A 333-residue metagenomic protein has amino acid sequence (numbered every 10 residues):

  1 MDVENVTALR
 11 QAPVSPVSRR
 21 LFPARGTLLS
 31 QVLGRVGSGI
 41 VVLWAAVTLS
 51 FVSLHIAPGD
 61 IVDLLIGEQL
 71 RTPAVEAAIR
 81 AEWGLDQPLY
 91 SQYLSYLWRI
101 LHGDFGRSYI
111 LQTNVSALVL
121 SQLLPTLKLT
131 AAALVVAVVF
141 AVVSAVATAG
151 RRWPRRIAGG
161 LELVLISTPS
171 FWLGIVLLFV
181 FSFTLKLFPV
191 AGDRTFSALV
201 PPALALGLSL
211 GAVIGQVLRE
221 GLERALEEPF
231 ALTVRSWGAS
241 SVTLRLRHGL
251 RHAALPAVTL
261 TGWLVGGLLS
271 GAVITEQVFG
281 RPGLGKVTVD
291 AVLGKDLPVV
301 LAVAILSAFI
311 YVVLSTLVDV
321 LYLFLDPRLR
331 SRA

Functional and structural regions predicted by a protein language model:
V3-L28, D86-V142: An internal, D/E-rich "acidic patch" concept
L9, V14-I56: Charged, compositionally biased N-terminal leader segments and the immediate start of the first structured element
G26-S30, V119-R155, D193-A333: Alpha-helical transmembrane segments of integral membrane proteins, especially multi-pass inner/plasma-membrane
L28, V36, V75, I79 (+10 more regions): Hydrophobic alpha-helical segments of integral membrane proteins, encompassing both true transmembrane helices
G39, Q122, T126, G160-L163 (+2 more regions): Residue-level signal for discrete positions within transmembrane alpha-helices of multi-pass small-molecule
L43, V47, F51-I56, V146 (+6 more regions): Membrane-embedded alpha-helical segments of multi-pass transporters/permeases
L43-S91, L185-P201: Hydrophobic alpha-helical transmembrane segments of membrane transport/permease proteins and related membrane-embedded
L49-I56, W98, G160-P189, G207-S209 (+1 more regions): Membrane-water interface segments at the C-terminal ends of transmembrane alpha-helices in multi-pass inner-membrane
